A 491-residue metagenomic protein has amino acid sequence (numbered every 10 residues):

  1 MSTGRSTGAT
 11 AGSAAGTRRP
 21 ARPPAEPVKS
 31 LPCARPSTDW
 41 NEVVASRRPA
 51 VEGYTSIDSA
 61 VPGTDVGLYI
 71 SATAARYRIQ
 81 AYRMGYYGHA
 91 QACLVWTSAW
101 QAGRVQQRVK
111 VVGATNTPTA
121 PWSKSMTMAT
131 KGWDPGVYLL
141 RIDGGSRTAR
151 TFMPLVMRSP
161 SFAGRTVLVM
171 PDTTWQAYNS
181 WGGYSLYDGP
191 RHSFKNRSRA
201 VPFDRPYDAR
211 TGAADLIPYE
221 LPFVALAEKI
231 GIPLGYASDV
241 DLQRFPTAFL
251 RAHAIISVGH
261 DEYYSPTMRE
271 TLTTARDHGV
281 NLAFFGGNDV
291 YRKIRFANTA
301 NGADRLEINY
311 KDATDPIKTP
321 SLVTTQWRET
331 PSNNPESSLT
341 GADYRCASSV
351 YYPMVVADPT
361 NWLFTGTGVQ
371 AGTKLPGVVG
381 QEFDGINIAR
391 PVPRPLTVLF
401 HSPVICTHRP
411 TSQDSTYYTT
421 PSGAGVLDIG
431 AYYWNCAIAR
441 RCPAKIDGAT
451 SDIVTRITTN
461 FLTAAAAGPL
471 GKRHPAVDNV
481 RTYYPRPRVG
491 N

Functional and structural regions predicted by a protein language model:
P23-A50: Proline/serine/threonine-rich low-complexity linkers at boundaries of modular beta-sandwich domains
E52-M157: Ligand-binding face of N-terminal immunoglobulin V-set domains in extracellular IgSF glycoproteins
A72-Y86, A92-A99, R147-A248, P469-K472 (+1 more regions): Aromatic-Pro/Gly-enriched surface loop or interdomain linker that acts as a lid/target-recognition segment
Q107-T119, S125-A129, W133, G212-N298 (+1 more regions): Helical hinge/lid and interdomain linker segments adjacent to catalytic or ligand-binding clefts that mediate domain
P135-G136, S161-V167, K229-G235, L250-A254 (+4 more regions): Loop/turn elements at helix/coil->beta-strand transitions in domains of secreted/extracellular proteins
F162, D172-Q176, D241-R244, H260-Y264 (+5 more regions): Solvent-exposed loop/turn segments at secondary-structure junctions within structured extracellular/periplasmic domains
A227-K229, L242, Q370-V489: Extracellular low-complexity, Gly/Ser/Thr-rich intrinsically disordered linkers and protease-sensitive activation/hinge
V290-H408: An acidic, glycine-rich "communication" segment
